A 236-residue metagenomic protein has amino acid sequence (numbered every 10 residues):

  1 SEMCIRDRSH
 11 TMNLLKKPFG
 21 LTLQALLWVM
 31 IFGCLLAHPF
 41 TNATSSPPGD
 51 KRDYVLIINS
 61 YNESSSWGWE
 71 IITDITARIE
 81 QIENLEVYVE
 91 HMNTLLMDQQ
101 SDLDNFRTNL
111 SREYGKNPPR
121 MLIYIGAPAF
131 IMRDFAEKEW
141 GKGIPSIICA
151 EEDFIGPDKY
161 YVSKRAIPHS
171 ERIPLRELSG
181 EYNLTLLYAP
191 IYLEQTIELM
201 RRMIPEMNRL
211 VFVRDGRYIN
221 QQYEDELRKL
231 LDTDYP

Functional and structural regions predicted by a protein language model:
S1-I5: Short, small-residue-biased leader/transition segments that mark boundaries at the very start of proteins
L14-P18, L23, I31, H38-P236: Short hydrophobic alpha-helices and adjacent helix-cap/hinge residues
